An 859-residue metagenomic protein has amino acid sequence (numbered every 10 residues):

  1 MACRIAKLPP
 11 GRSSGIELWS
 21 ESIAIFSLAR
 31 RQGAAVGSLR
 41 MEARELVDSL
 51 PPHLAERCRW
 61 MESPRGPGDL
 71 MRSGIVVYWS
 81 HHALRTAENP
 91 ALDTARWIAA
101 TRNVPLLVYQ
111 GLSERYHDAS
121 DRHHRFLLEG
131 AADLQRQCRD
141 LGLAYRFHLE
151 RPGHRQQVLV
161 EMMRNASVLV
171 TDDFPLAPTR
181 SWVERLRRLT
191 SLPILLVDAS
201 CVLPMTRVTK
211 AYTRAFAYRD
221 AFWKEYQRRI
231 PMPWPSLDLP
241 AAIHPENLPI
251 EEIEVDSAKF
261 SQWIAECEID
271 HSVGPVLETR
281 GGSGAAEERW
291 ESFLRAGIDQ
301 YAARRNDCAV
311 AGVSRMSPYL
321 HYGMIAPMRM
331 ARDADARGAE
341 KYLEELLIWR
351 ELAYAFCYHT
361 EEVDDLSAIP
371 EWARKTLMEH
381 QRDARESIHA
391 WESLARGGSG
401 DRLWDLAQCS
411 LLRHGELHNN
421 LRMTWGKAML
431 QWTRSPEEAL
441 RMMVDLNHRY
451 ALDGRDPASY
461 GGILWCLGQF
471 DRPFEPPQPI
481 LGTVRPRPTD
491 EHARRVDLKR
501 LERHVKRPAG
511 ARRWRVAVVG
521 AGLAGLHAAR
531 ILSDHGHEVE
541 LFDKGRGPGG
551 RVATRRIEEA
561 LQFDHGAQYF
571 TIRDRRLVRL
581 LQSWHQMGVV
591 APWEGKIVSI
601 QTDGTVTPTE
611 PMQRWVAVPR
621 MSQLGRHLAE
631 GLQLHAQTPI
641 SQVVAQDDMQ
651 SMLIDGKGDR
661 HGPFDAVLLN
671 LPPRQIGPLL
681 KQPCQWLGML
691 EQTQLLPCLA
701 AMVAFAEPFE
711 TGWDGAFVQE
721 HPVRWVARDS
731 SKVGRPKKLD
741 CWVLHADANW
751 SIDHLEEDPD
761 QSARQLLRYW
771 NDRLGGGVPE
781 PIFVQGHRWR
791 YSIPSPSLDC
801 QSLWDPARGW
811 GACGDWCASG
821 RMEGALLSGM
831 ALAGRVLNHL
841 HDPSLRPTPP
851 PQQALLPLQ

Functional and structural regions predicted by a protein language model:
G33-G37, A144, L149-H271, P275 (+1 more regions): Beta-rich, aromatic/charged-enriched effector core domains that present basic-aromatic interfaces for binding
A35, M71, A211-I369, R500-R503: Glycine/tryptophan-enriched, flexible segments
D307-V496: Active-site-proximal binding-pocket segments
F470-P477, H492-R495, G547, R555 (+2 more regions): Conserved flavin/dinucleotide-binding core of flavoenzymes
W514-L541: N-terminal Rossmann-like FAD-binding beta1-loop-alpha1 element of flavoenzymes
S533-R556: Glycine-rich FAD pyrophosphate-binding loop
G549, R555, F563, F664-D714 (+1 more regions): Central helical "cap/lid" subdomain
A636-Q650: A conserved short coil-to-beta-strand element within the FAD-binding core of flavoproteins
